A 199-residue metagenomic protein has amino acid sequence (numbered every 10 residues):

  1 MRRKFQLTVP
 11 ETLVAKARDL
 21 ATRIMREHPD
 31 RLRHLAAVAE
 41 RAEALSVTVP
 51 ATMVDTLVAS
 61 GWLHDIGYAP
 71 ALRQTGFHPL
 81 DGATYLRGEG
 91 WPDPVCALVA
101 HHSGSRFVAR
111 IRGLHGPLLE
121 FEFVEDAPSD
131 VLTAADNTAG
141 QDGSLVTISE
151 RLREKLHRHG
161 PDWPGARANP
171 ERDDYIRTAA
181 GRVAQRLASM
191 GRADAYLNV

Functional and structural regions predicted by a protein language model:
M1-T12, R23-A51, L63, W91 (+1 more regions): Divalent metal-dependent phosphate-bond-processing catalytic cores, especially two-metal-ion Mg2+/Mn2+ enzymes that act
T12, K16, R33, A37 (+2 more regions): An amphipathic alpha-helix/helix-turn recognition signal
V54-L86, C96-R106: His-Asp-centered metal-binding catalytic motifs of divalent-metal-dependent phosphohydrolases/nucleases
